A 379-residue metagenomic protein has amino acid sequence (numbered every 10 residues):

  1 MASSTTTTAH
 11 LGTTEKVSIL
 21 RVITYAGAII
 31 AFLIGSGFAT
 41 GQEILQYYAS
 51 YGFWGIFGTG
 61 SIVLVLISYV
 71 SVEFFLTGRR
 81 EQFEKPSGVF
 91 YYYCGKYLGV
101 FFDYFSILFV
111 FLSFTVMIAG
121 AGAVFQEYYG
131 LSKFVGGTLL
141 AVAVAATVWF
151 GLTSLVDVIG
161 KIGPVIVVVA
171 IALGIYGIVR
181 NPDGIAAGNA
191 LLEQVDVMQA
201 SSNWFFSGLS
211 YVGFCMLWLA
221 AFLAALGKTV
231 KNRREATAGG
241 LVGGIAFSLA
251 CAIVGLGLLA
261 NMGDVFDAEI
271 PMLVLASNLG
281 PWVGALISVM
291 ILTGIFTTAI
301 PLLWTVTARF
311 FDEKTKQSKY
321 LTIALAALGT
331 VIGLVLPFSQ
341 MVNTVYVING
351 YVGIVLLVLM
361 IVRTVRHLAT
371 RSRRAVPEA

Functional and structural regions predicted by a protein language model:
T13-R21, S50-I56, R79-F109, E127-K133 (+3 more regions): Transmembrane-helix boundary/entry motifs in multi-pass membrane transporters
I19-A39, G58-T59, S106-V110, F114 (+3 more regions): Hydrophobic, membrane-embedded alpha-helices of multi-pass small-molecule transporters
I19-L20, Y47-E73, A238-A252, V347-L356: Extracellular loop-to-transmembrane helix junctions
V22-I30, G58-V65, F102-F111, E127-G151 (+7 more regions): Transmembrane alpha-helical segments of multi-pass small-molecule transport proteins
S36, I107, F111, V144 (+3 more regions): Hydrophobic alpha-helical segments and their helix-loop junctions in multi-pass secondary transporters
S61-S87, I253-N261: Juxtamembrane transmembrane-helix boundary signature
T77-R80, M117-Y128, A141-I162, T229-N232 (+1 more regions): Membrane-water interface regions at transmembrane-helix termini and the short interhelical loops of multi-pass membrane
E193-V197, L258-P281: Membrane-interface interhelical connector segments
